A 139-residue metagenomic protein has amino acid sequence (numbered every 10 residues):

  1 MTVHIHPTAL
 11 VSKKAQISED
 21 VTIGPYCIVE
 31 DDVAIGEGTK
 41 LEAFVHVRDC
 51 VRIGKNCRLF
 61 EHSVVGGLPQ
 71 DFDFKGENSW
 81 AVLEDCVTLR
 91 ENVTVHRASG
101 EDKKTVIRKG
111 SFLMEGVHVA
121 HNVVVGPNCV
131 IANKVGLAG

Functional and structural regions predicted by a protein language model:
H4-G139: Structural signal for interior beta-strand "rungs" in well-ordered beta-sheet cores of soluble enzyme domains
